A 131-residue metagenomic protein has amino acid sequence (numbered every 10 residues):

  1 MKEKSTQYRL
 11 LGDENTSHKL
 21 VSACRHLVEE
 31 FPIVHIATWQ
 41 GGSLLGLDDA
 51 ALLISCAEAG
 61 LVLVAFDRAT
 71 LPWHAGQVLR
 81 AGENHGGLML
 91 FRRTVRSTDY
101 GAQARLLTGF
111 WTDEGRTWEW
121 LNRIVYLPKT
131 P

Functional and structural regions predicted by a protein language model:
K2-S5, C56-E58: Flexible, charged surface loops at secondary-structure boundaries
E3-K4, R9-E14, H18-Q40, L44 (+2 more regions): Acidic, PIN/NYN-like endoribonuclease modules and their adjacent C-terminal/linker elements
D49, C56-V78: Acidic, metal-binding active-site segment of PIN/NYN-like and related structure-specific nucleases
S55-G60, T108-T112: A general structural signal for short secondary-structure boundary/capping elements
